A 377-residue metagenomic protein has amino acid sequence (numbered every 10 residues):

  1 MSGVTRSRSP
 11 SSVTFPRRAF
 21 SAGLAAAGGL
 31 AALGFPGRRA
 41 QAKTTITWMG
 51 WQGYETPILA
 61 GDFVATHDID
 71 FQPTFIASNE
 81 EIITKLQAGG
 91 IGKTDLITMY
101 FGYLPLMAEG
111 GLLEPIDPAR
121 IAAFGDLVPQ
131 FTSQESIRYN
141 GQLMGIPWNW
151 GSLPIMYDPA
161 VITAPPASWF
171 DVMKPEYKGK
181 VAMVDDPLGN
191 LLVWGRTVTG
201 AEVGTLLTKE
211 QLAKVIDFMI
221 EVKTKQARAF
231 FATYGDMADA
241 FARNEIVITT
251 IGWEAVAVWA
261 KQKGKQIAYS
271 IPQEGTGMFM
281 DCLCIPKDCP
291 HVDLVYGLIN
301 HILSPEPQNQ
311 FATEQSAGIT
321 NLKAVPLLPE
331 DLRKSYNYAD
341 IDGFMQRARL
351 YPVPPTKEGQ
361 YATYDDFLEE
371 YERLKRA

Functional and structural regions predicted by a protein language model:
M1-F15, A26-G28: N-terminal secretory signal peptides
K43-L106: Early extracytoplasmic/lumenal segment of secretory-pathway proteins
T98-L104, A108-A242: Extracytoplasmic ligand-binding site segments that recognize negatively charged/polar headgroups
Y103-L106, T250-Q266: A ligand-binding cleft/hinge motif common to bilobed small-molecule-binding domains
P154-V161, R196-T197, F279-H291, Q310-E314: A bilobed periplasmic-binding-protein/Venus flytrap-type ligand-binding module shared by bacterial periplasmic
L212-V222, K263-C284: Periplasmic-binding protein-like
D239, F344-A377: Conserved C-terminal helix/tail region of periplasmic/extracytoplasmic solute-binding proteins
P286-A348: Mature extracytoplasmic/periplasmic domains
